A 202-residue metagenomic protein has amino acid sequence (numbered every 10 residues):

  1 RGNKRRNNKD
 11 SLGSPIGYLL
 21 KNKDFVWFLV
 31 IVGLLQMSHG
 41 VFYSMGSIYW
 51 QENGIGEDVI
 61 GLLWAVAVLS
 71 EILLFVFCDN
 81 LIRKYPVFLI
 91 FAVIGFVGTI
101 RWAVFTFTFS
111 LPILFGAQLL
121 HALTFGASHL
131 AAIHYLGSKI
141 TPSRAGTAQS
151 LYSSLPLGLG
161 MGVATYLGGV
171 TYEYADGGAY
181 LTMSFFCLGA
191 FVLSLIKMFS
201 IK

Functional and structural regions predicted by a protein language model:
R1-L29: Juxtamembrane intracellular "pre-TM" segments in multi-pass secondary transporters
D24-L63: Helix-loop boundary and gating motifs at the non-cytosolic
E57-D58, I140-S153: Loop-to-transmembrane helix entry/capping segments in MFS-fold secondary transporters and related SLC/MFSD carriers
L73-P86, Y172: Helix-to-loop junctions at the C-terminal end of transmembrane segments in multipass secondary transporters
L89-V104: Structural signature of the two symmetry-related core transmembrane helices
V104-A117: Helix-loop junctions at membrane interfaces in 12-TM secondary transporters
A127-T141: Intracellular juxtamembrane helix-capping segments at the cytosolic ends of symmetry-related transmembrane helices
G169-G189: A membrane-interface helix-boundary motif in multi-pass transporters
